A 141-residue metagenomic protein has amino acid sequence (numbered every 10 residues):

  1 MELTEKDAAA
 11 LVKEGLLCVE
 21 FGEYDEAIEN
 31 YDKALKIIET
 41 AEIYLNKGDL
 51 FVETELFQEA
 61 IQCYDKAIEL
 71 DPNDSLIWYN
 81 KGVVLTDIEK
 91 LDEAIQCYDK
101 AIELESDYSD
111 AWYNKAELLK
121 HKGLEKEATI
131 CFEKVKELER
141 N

Functional and structural regions predicted by a protein language model:
E2, K33-K36, D65-E69, D99-E103 (+1 more regions): Conserved structural position within tetratricopeptide repeats
E5, I38-E39, P72, S106 (+1 more regions): Short coil turns that delineate tetratricopeptide repeat
A8, A41-I43, S75-L76, S109-D110: Helix-start (N-cap) detector for alpha-helical repeat units in TPR-like alpha-solenoids, especially tetratricopeptide
E20, E53-T54, D87-I88, H121: Register position in tetratricopeptide repeats
